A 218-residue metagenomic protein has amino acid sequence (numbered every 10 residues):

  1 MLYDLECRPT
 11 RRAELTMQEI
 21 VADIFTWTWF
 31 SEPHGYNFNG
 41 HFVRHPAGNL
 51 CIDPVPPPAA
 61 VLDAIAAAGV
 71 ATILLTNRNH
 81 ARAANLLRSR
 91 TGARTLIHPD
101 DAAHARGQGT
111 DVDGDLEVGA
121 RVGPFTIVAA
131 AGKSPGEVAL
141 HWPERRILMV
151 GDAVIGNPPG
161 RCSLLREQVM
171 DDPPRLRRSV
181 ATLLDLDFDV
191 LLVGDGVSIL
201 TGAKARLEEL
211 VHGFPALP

Functional and structural regions predicted by a protein language model:
M1-T16: Short, intrinsically disordered or compositionally biased N-terminal tails of bacterial proteins
L2, F25, S31-G35, G48-C51 (+3 more regions): Metallo-beta-lactamase
R11-E14, G35-N37, T110, L116 (+1 more regions): Residues that act as N-cap/strand-start positions at coil-to-secondary-structure junctions
A22-T28, G123-V128: Short, hydrophobic/aromatic-rich segments at coil-to-beta transitions
P56-G123: Active-site HxH/HxHxD metal-binding segment of metal-dependent hydrolases
D111-W142: Internal catalytic-core helix/loop-beta-alpha segment that presents or stabilizes conserved functional determinants
